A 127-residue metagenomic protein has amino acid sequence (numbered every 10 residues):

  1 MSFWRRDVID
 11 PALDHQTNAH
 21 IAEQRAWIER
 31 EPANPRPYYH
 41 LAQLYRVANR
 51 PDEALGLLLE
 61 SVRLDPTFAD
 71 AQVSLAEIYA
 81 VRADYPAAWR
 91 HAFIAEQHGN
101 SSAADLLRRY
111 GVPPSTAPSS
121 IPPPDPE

Functional and structural regions predicted by a protein language model:
F3, H15, W89-E127: Terminal, low-structured helical/coil segments at or just beyond the last alpha-helical repeat
W4-R6, I21, R25, P35-Y39 (+1 more regions): Alpha-helical tetratricopeptide repeat
A12-A26, A48-E60, R82-I94, P118-P122: Structural signature of tandem alpha-helical TPR/SEL1-like repeats, specifically the intra-repeat loop/turn
R30, L64, Q97-H98: Structural marker of alpha-solenoid helical repeat scaffolds
N34, F68, N100-S102: Residue-level recognition of tetratricopeptide repeat
P37, A71, A103-D105: TPR alpha-solenoid repeat register
H40, S74, L106-R108: Canonical tetratricopeptide repeat
